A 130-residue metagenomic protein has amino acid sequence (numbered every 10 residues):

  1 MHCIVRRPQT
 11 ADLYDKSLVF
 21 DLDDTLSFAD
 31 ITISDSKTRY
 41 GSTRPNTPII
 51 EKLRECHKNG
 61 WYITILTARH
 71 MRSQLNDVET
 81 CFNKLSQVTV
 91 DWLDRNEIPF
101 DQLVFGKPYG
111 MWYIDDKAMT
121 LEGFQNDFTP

Functional and structural regions predicted by a protein language model:
M1-P130: Catalytic phosphate/metal-binding cores of nucleic-acid and nucleotide-processing enzymes, i.e., regions that mediate
